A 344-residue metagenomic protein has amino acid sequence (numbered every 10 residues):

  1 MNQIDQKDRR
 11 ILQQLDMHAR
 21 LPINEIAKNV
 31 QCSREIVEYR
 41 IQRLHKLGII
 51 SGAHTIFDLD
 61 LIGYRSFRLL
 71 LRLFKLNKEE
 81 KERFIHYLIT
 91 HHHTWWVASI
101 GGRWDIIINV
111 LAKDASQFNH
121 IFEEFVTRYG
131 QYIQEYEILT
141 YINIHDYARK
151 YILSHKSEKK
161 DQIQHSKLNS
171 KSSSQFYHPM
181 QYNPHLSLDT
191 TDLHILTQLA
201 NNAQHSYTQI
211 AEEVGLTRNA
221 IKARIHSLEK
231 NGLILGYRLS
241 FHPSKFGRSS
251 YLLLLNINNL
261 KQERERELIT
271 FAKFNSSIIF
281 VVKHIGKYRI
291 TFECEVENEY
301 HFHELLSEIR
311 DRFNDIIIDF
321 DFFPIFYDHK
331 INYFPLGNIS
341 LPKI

Functional and structural regions predicted by a protein language model:
M1-I344: A compositional/biophysical signature of low hydrophobicity enriched in polar/charged and small residues
